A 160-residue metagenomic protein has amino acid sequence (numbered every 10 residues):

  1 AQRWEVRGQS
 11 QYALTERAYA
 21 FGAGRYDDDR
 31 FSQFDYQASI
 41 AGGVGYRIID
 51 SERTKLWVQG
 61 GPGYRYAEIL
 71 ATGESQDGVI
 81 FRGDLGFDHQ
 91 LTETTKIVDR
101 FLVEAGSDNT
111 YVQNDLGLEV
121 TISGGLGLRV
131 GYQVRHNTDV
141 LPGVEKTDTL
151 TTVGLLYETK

Functional and structural regions predicted by a protein language model:
A1-D27: Glycine- and aromatic-enriched membrane insertion/assembly motifs of diderm outer-membrane and organelle channel
A1-Q2, D28-Y36, L70-T72, E104-Q113 (+1 more regions): Solvent-exposed loop/turn segments connecting transmembrane beta-strands in outer-membrane beta-barrel proteins
W4-G8, G24, A38-G42, L56 (+3 more regions): Hydrophobic, lipid-facing positions within transmembrane beta-strands of outer-membrane proteins
G8-Y12, G42-Y46, G60-P62, G83-H89 (+4 more regions): Residues on the lipid-exposed face of transmembrane beta-strands in outer-membrane beta-barrel proteins
R17-G22, E52-L56, L91-I97, I122-V130: Repeated loop/turn-to-beta-strand initiation elements of outer-membrane beta-barrel proteins
Y26-R30, I48, P62-E68, V103-S107 (+2 more regions): Transmembrane beta-strands of outer-membrane beta-barrel pores
A41, R47, R53-E104: Detector for outer-membrane/organellar transmembrane beta-barrel domains, recognizing the amphipathic beta-strand
D108-K160: Predominantly the C-terminal beta-signal and adjacent terminal strand-loop region of outer-membrane beta-barrel
